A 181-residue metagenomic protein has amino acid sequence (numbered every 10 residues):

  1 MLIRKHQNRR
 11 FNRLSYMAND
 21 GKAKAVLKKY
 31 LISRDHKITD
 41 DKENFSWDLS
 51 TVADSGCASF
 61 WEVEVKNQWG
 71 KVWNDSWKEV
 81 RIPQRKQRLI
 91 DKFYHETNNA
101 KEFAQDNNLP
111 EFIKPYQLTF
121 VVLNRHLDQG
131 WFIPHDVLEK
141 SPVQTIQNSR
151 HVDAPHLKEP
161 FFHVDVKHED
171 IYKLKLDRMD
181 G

Functional and structural regions predicted by a protein language model:
M1-E43: Acidic-basic catalytic patches of nuclease active cores, encompassing PD-(D/E)XK and other metal-cofactor nuclease
K29, S33, D91, N98-Q117 (+1 more regions): Non-catalytic C-terminal interaction segments of nucleic acid-processing enzymes
L31, L49-K78: Conserved catalytic cores of phosphodiester-cleaving nucleases, focusing on short active-site segments
D40-D41, S50, D54-S55, P110-F112: Short, conserved, surface-exposed binding loops centered on an aromatic residue
D41-E43, V63-K66, L123-N124: Short His-Asn-centered micro-motif
E43-W47, L127-D128: Short acidic/glycine-enriched loop/turn segments that link adjacent beta-strands
N44-S46, A58-E62, I113-Q117: Short connector loops at helix/strand junctions that flank enzyme active sites, especially segments positioning acidic
W69-L109: Mg2+/Mn2+-dependent nuclease catalytic core
